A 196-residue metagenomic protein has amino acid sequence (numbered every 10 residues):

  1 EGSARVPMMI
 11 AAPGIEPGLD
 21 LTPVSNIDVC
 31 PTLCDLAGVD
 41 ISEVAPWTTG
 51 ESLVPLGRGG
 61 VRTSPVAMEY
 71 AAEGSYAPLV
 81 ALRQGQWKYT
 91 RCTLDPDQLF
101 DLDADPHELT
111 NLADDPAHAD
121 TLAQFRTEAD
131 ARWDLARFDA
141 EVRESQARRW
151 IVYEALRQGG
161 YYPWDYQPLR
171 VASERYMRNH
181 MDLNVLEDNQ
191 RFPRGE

Functional and structural regions predicted by a protein language model:
E1-L19, S25: Histidine-centered active-site microenvironments of extracellular/periplasmic hydrolases and transferases
A11, E16, I27-C30, D35-L102 (+4 more regions): C-terminal cap/loop subdomain of S1 sulfatases and analogous C-terminal strand-loop tails that border
G18-T22, V44, A113-D114: Short, solvent-exposed loop/turn segments at secondary-structure boundaries
V29, D114-E196: Long, internal low-complexity/basic segments
P55, N111-D114: Phosphate-coordinating loops and pocket residues in cytosolic domains that bind phosphorylated ligands
D105: Intrinsically disordered, low-complexity polar regions and short flexible loop motifs
